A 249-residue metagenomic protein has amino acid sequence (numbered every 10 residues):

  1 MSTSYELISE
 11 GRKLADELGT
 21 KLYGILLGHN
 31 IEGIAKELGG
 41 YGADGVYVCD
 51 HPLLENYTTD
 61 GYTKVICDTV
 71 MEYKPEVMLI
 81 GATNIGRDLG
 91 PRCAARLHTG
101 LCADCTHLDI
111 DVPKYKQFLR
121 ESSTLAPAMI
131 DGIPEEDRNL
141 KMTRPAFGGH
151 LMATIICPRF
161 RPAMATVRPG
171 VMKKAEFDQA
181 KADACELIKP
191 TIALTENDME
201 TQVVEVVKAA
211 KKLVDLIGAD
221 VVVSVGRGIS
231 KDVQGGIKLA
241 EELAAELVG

Functional and structural regions predicted by a protein language model:
M1-G249: N-terminal glycine-rich FAD/FM-binding segment characteristic of electron-transfer flavoproteins
